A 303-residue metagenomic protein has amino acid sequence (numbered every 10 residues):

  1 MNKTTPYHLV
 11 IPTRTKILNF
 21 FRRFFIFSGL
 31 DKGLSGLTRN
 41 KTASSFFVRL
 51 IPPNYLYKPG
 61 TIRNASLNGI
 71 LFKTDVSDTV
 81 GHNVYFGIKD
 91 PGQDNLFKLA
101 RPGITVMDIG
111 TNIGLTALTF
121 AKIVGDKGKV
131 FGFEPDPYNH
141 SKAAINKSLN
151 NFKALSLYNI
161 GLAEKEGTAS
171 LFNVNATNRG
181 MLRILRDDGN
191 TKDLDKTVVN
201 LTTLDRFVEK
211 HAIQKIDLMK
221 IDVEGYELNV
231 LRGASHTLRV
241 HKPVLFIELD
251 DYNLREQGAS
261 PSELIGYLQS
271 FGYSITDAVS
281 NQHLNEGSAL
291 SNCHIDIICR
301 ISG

Functional and structural regions predicted by a protein language model:
N2-N146, N150, H211-I213, I275-Q282 (+1 more regions): S-adenosyl-L-methionine
I62, G69-F97, K153, Y158-H211: Glycine-rich adenosyl-binding loop in Rossmann-like folds that engage adenosine-containing cofactors
D78, T111-I113, P137, L162-E164 (+2 more regions): Short, glycine/acidic-enriched loop or turn micro-motifs at the edges of active sites
F120, A143, L171, V230-A234: Hydrophobic packing residues within well-ordered alpha-helices of enzyme cores
P137, K192-V199, L249-G258: Acceptor-substrate binding/catalytic loop of class I
S148-N150, F172-T177, P261-G266, C293-H294: Short, hinge-like loop/turn segments at secondary-structure boundaries
T203-G303: Conserved acidic-Pro-Pro-aromatic motif
